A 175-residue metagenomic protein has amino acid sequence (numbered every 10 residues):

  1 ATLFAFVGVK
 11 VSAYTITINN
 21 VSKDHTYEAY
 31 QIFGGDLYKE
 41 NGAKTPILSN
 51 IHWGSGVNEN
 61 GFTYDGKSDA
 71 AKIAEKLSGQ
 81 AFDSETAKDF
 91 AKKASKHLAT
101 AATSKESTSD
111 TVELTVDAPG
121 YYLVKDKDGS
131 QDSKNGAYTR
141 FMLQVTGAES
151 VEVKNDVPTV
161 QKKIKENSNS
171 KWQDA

Functional and structural regions predicted by a protein language model:
A1-A175: Solvent-exposed loop/turn and edge beta-strand elements of beta-rich ligand-binding domains
